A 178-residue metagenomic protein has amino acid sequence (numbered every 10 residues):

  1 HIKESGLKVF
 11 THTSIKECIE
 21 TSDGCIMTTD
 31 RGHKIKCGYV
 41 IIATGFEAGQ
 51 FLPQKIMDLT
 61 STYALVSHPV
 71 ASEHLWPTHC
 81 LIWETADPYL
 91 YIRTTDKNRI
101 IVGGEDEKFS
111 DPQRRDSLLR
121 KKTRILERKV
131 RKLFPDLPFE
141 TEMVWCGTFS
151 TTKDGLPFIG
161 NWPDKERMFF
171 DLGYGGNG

Functional and structural regions predicted by a protein language model:
H1-S5, E105: Helix-loop-beta segment of a Rossmann-like dinucleotide-binding subdomain
E4-I15: A conserved beta-strand/loop element that lines the FAD pocket in flavoprotein oxidoreductases
T11-H12, E73-T78, D136-M143: Acidic/polar loop patches that form or flank catalytic/metal-binding clefts of enzymes that bind anionic ligands
E17-T95: Flavin-dependent oxidoreductases
C25-I26, R99-I100, M168-F169: Hydrophobic residues embedded in beta-strands of well-ordered beta-sheets
I42, I100-G103: Short hydrophobic-aromatic micro-motifs
D87, K108-D116, R128-G178: C-terminal catalytic lobe of FAD-dependent flavoproteins
T95-N98, P163-D164: Short acidic-glycine loop/turn motifs at beta-strand connectors
